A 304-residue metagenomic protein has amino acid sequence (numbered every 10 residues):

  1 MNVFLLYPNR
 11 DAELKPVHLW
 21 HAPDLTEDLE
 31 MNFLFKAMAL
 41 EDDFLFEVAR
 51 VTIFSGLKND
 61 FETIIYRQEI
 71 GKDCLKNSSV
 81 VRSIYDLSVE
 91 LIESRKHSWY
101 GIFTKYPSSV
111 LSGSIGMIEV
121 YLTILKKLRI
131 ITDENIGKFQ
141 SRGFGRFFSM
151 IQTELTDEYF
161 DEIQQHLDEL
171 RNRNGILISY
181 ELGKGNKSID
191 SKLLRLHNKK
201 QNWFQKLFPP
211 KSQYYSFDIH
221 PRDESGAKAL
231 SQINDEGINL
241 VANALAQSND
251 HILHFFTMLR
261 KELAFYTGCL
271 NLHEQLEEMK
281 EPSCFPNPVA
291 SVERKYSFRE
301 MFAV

Functional and structural regions predicted by a protein language model:
M1-E181: Conserved amphipathic alpha-helical "coupling/scaffold" segments that transmit conformational changes between domains
M1-P8, L14, E262-V304: Conserved NTPase motor "head" modules and their coupling/switch loops across ABC/AAA+ ATPases, GTPases, and GHKL ATPases
G113-M117, G237, F255, L259-E262: Amphipathic alpha-helix face/heptad-repeat signature
K126-D133, D168, G185, I189-N198 (+3 more regions): Charged/polar positions within long, soluble alpha-helices
D168-D223: Structured, charged N-terminal subsegments at the starts of enzyme catalytic cores and at intra-chain domain/subunit
F217-Q247, L253: Extended, charged coiled-coil "arm/hinge" scaffolds of SMC/Rad50-like chromosome-maintenance ATPases and other large
A246-I252, F256-L263, T267, N271: Extended, charged alpha/beta regions that create polyanion-binding interfaces
